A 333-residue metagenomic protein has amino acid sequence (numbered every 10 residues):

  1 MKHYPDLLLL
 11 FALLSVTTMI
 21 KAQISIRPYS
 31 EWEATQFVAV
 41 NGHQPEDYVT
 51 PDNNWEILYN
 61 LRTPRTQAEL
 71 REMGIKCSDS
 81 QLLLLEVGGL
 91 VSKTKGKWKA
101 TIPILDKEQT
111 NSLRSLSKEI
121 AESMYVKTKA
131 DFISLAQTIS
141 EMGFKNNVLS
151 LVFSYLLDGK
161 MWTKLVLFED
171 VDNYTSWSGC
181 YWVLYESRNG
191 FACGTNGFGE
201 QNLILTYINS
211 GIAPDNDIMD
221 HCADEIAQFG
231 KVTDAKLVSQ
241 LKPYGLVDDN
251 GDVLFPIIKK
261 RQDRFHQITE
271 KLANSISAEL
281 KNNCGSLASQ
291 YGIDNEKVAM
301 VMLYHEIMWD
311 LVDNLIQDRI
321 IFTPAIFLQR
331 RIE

Functional and structural regions predicted by a protein language model:
M1-L8: Bacterial N-terminal signal peptides that target proteins for export
I20-A22: Boundary at the C-terminal end of the N-terminal hydrophobic targeting segment
H43-I75, S176-K236: Short amphipathic alpha-helical interface segments
E72-G88, S92-K93, F229-Y244: Short amphipathic alpha-helical interaction segments
I102-Q137, K259-A288: Short, amphipathic alpha-helical interaction segments positioned at domain boundaries
R114-N209: Extended alpha-helical scaffolding regions
L203-E333: Long, contiguous all-alpha helical interaction modules
